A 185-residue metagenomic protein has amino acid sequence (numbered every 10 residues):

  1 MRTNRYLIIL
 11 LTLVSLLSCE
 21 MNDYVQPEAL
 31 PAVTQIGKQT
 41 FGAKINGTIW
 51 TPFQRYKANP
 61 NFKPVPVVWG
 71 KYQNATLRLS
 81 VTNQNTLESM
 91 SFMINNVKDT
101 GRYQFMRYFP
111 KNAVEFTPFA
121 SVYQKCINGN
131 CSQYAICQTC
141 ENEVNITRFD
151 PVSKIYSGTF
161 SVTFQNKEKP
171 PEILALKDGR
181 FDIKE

Functional and structural regions predicted by a protein language model:
M1-I8: Bacterial N-terminal signal peptides that target proteins for export
S15-S18: C-terminal motif of bacterial Sec signal peptides marking the signal peptidase cleavage site
E20-D23: Bacterial signal peptide processing site
E28-K44: Post-signal peptide N-terminal segment of mature Sec-exported envelope proteins
G42-K44, R78-S80, T163: Residue-level detector of beta-strand face positions
T48-T51: Short, isolated positions in well-ordered beta-strands
A58-P151: Surface-exposed helix/loop patches within compact recognition domains
N142-E185: C-terminal or internal capping secondary-structure element at the end of a domain, subdomain, or sheet
